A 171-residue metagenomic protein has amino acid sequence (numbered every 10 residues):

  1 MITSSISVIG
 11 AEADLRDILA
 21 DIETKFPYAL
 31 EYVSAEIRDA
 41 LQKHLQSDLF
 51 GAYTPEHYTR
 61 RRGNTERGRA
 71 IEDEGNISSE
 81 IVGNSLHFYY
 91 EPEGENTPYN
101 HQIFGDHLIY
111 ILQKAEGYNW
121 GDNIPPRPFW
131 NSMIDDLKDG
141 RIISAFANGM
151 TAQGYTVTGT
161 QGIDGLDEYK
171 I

Functional and structural regions predicted by a protein language model:
M1-Y28, I171: N-terminal, Lys/Arg- and Ser/Thr-rich interaction peptides
G10-E12, K43-L45, L49, M150: Beta-strand elements of well-folded, non-transmembrane domains
A20-G121, V157-I171: Short, low-complexity, charged/polar segments at coil/turn and helix-coil boundaries
P27, E31, A35, N131 (+1 more regions): Generic detection of long, well-ordered alpha-helical segments
R127-P128: Acidic, low-complexity, intrinsically disordered interaction modules
M133-I171: C-terminal or internal capping secondary-structure element at the end of a domain, subdomain, or sheet
